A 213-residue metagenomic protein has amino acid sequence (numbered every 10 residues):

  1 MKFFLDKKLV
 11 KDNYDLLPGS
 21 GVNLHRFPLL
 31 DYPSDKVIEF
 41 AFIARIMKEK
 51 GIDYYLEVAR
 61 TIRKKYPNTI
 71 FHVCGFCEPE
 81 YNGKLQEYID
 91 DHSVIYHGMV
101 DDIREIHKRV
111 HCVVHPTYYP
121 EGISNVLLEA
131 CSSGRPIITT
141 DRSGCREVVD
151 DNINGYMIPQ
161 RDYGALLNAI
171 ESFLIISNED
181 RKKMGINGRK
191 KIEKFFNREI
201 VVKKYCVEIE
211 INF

Functional and structural regions predicted by a protein language model:
M1-Y14, G21-L24: A short, active-site helix/loop in glycosyltransferases that binds the activated sugar's phosphate group
G21-V22, I43, I70-G83, Y96: Glycosyltransferase donor-sugar binding loop
F42-T61, G83, G164: A conserved mid-protein helix/loop that constitutes part of the nucleotide-sugar donor-binding site
G83-V100: Nucleotide-activated donor-binding/catalytic signature segment of Leloir-type glycosyltransferases, i.e., the conserved
M99-V100, I106-V110: Short alpha-helical donor nucleotide-sugar binding micro-motif in glycosyltransferases
P136-T139: Short hydrophobic beta-strand element within catalytic cores of glycosyltransferases and related nucleotide-activated
D151-N152, Y156-Y163, S172-N178: Conserved acidic donor-binding segment of nucleotide-sugar-dependent glycosyltransferases
E179-K194, K204-V207: A short, well-ordered alpha-helix in the C-terminal region of glycosyltransferases
